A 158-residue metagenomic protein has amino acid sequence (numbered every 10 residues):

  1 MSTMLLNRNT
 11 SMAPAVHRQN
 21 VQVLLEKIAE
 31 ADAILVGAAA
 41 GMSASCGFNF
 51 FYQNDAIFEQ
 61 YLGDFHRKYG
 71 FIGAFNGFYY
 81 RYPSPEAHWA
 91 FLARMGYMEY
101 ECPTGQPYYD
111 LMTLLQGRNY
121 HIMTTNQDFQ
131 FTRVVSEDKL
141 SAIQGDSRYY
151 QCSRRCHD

Functional and structural regions predicted by a protein language model:
M1-D158: Conserved catalytic core of sirtuin-type NAD+-dependent deacylases
